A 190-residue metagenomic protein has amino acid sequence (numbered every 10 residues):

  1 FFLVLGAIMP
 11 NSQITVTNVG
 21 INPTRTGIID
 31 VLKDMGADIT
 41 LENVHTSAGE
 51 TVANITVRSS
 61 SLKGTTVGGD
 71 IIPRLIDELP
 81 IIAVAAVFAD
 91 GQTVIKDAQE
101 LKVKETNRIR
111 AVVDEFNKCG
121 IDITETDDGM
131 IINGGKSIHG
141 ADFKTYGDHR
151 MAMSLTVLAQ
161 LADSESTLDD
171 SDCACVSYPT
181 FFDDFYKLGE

Functional and structural regions predicted by a protein language model:
F1-E190: Short, structured segments at the rim of ligand-binding sites
